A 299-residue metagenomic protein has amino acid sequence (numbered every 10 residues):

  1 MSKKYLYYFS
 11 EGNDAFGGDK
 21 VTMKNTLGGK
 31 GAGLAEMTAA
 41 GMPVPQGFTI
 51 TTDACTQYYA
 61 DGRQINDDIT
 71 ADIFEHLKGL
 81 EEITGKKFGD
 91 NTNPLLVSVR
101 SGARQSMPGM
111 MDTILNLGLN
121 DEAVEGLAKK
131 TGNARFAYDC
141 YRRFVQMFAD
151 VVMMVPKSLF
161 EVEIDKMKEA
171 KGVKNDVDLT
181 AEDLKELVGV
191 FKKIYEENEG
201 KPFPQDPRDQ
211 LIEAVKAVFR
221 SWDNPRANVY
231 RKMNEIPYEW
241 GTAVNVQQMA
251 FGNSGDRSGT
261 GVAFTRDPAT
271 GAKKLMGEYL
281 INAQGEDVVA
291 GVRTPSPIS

Functional and structural regions predicted by a protein language model:
M1-S299: Nucleotide/phosphate-binding sheet-loop regions of phosphoryl- and nucleotidyl-transfer enzymes
